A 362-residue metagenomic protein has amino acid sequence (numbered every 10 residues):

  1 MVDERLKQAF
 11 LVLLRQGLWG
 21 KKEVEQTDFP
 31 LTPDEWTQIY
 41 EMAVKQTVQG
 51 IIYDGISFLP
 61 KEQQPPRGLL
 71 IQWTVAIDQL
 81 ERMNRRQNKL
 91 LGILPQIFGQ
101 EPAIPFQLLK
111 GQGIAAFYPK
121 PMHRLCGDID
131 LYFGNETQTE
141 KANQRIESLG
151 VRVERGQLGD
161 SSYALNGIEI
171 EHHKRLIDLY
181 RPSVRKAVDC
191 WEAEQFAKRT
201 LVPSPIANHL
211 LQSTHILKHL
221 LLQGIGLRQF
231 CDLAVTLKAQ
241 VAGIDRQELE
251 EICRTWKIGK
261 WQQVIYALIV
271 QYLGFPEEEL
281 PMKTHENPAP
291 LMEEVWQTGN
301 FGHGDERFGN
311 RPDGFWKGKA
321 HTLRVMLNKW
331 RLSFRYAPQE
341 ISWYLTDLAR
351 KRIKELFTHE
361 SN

Functional and structural regions predicted by a protein language model:
M1-G127, F133-N362: Conserved NTP-donor binding/palm subdomain of two-metal-ion nucleotidyltransferases/polymerases, i.e., the charged
